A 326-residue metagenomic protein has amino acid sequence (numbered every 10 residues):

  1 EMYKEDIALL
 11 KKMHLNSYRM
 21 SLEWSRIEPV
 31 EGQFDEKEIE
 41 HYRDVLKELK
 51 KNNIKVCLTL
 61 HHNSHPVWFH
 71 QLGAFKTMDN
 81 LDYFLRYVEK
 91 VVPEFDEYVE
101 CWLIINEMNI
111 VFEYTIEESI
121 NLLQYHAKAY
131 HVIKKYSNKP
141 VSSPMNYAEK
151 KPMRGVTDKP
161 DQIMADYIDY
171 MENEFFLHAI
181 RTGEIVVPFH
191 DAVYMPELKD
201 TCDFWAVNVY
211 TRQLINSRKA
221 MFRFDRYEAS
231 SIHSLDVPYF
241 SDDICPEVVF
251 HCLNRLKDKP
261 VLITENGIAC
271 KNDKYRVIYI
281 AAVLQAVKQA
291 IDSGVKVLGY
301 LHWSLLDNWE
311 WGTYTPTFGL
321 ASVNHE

Functional and structural regions predicted by a protein language model:
E1, S21-R26, A229-V237: Short glycine/proline-rich turn/loop motifs
M2, K37, Y83: Conserved active-site regions of diverse hydrolases
M2-E23, D200, F204-W205, R255: Catalytic domains of carbohydrate-active enzymes, especially glycoside hydrolases
M13-H41: Aromatic-lined carbohydrate-binding/catalytic grooves of carbohydrate-active enzymes
E40-R276, I280, Q285-E326: Active-site region of glycoside hydrolase catalytic domains
